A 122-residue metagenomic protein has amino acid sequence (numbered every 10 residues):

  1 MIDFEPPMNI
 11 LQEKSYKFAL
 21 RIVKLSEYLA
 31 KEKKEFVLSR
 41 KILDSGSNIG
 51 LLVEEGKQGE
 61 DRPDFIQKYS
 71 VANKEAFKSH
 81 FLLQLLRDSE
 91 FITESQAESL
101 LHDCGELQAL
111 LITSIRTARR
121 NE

Functional and structural regions predicted by a protein language model:
M1-E122: Short, C-terminally biased terminal segments at protein or domain edges
